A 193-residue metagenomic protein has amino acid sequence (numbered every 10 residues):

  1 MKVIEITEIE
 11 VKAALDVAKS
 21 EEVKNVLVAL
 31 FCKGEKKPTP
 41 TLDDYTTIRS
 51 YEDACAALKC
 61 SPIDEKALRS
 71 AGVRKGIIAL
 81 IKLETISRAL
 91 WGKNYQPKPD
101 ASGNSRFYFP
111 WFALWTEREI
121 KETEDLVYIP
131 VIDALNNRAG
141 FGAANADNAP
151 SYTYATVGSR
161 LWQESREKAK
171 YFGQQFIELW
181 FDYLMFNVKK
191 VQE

Functional and structural regions predicted by a protein language model:
M1-K2, F186-E193: Short intrinsically disordered terminal tails
M1-K82: Charge-rich, low-complexity N-terminal segments
A67-E124: Acidic, glycine-rich loop-and-strand cores that form catalytic or ligand-binding grooves in diverse globular domains
F107-P110, T116-G158: Short aromatic-glycine-(Arg/Gly/Cys) micro-motifs in beta-strand/loop hairpins
E164-E178: A short, charged, amphipathic alpha-helix used as a generic interaction element across diverse proteins
F176-N187: Short arginine-rich
